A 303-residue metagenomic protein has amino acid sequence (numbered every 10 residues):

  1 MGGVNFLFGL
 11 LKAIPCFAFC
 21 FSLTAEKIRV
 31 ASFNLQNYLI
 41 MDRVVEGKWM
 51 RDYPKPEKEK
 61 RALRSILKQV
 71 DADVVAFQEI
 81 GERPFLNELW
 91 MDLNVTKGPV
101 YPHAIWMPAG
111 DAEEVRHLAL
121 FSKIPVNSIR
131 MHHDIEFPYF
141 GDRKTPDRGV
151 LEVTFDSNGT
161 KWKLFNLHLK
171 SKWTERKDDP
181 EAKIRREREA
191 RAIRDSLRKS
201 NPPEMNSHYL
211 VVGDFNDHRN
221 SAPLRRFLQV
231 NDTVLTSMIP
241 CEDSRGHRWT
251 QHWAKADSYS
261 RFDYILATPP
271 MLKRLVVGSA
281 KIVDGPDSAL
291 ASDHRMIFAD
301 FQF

Functional and structural regions predicted by a protein language model:
M1-I14: Bacterial N-terminal signal peptides that target proteins for export
A13-T24: Hydrophobic h-region of N-terminal signal peptides that target proteins for export in Gram-negative bacteria
L23-T96, W106-V115, R191: N-terminal, active-site-proximal structural segment of metallo-dependent hydrolase catalytic domains
V30-L35, L63-L86, V153, L164 (+5 more regions): Active-site beta-strand/loop signature of hydrolases that rely on acidic residues for catalysis
K48-P54, D71-E79, W106-A109, Y139-G141 (+4 more regions): Second-shell loop/turn segments in exported
I80-L169: Structured beta-strand-rich core segments of catalytic domains in phosphoester-bond hydrolases
T145, D195-L210, N216-F303: Metal-dependent phosphoester-hydrolase catalytic domains
N158-F165, L169-R188: Metal-dependent phosphoester/phosphodiester hydrolase catalytic core
